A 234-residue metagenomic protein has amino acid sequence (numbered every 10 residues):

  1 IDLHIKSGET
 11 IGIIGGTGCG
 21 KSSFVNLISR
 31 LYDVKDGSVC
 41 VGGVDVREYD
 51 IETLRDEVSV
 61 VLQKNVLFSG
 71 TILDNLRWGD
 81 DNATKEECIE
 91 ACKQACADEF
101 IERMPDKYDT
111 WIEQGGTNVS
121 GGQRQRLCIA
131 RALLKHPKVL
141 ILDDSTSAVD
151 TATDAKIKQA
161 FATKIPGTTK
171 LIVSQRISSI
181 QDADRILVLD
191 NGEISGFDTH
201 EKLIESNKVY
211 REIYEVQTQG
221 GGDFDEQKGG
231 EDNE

Functional and structural regions predicted by a protein language model:
I1-E234: ABC-type nucleotide-binding domain
